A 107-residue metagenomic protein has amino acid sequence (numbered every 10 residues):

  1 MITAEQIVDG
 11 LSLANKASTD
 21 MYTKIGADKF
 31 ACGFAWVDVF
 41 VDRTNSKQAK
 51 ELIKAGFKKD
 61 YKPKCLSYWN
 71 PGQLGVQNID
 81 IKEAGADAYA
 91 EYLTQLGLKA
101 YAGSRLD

Functional and structural regions predicted by a protein language model:
M1-A55: N-terminal leader/targeting segments
A17, A31, P63-K64, A84: Alpha-helical structural elements
F30-C32, Y61, Q95: A generic structural signal for short, non-catalytic loop/turn and secondary-structure boundary residues
N45-P71: Mixed-charge, low-complexity intrinsically disordered segments
W69-D107: Short, compact, well-ordered microdomains
